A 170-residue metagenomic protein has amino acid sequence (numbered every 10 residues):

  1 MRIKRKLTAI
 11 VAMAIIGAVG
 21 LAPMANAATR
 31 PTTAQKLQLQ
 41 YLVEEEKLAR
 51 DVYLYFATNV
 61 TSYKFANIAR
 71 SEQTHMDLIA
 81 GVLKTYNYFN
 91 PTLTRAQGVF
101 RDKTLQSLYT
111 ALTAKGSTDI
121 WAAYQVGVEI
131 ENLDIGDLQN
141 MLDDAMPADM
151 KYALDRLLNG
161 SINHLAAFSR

Functional and structural regions predicted by a protein language model:
M1, A27-A28: Intrinsic structural disorder
M1-V11: Bacterial N-terminal signal peptides that target proteins for export
G17-A25: C-terminal segment of classical bacterial N-terminal signal peptides
A28-R170: All-alpha RGS (Regulator of G-protein Signaling) helical domain and cognate RGS-like helical scaffolds
